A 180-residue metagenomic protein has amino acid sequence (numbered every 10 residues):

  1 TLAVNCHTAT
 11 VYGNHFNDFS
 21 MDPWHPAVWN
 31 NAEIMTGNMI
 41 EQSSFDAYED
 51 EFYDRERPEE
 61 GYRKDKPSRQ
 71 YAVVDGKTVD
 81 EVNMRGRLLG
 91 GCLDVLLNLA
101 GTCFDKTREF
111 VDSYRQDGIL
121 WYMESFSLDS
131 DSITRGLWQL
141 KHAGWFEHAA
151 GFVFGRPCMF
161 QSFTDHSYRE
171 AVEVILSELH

Functional and structural regions predicted by a protein language model:
T1-D18, H180: Short, acidic/small-residue loops that bind anionic groups at enzyme active sites
A3, D22-W24, T107-E109, S132-G136: A short secondary-structure junction signal
C6-T8, M84, Q116-I119, E147-A150 (+1 more regions): Short coil/turn connectors at secondary-structure junctions
T10-D94: Conserved anion/nucleotide-ligand pocket segment
N14, E124, G155: Conserved residues at the C-terminal ends of beta-strands
R87-I133: Oxyanion-binding "anion nests"
L128-H180: C-terminal active-site/capping subdomain that shapes the small-molecule cofactor and substrate pocket of enzyme
